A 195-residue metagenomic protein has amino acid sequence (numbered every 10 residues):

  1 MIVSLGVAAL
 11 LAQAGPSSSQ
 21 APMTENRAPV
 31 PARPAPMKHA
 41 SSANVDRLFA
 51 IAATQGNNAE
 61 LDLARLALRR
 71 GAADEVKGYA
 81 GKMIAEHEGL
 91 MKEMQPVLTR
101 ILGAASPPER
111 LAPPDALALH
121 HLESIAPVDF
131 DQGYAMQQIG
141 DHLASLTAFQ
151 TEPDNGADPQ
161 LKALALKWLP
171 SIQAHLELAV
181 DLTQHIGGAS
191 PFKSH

Functional and structural regions predicted by a protein language model:
M1-P16: Sec-dependent N-terminal signal peptides
A12-H195: His/Met- and acidic-residue-enriched segments that coordinate or traffic transition-metal cofactors and support
